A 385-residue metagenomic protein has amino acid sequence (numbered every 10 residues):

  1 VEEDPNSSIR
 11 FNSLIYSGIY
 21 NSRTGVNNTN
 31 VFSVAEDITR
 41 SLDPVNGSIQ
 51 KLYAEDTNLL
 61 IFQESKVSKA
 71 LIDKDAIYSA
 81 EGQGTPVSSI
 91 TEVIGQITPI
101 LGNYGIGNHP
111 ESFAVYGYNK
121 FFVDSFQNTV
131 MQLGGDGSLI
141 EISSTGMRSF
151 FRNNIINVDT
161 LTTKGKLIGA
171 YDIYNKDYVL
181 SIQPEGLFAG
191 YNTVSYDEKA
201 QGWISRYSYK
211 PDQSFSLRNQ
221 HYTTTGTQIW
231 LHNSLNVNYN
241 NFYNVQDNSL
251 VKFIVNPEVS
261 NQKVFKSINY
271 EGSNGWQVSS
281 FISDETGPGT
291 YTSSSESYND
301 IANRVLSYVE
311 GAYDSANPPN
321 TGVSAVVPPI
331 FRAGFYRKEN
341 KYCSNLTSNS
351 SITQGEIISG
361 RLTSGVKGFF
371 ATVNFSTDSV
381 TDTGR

Functional and structural regions predicted by a protein language model:
V1-V34: Extended, well-ordered protein cores
E3-S8, V34-S65: A structural/positional concept
N12, A35, N175, N248 (+2 more regions): A general secondary-structure signal for short beta-strands and their flanking turns/coil in non-transmembrane regions
N27-V45, T91-G102: A short helix->beta-strand "capping" segment at the edge of beta-propeller domains
Q50, D56-L59, E64-S267, N274-G275 (+2 more regions): Beta-sheet-dominated scaffold domains
V93, I100-N103, L133, T163 (+12 more regions): Intrinsically disordered, low-complexity segments enriched in small/polar residues
I254-V259, S295-G384: Beta-sandwich interaction modules
G275, T286-Y291, V366-F369, V373: Extended alpha-helical "rod" scaffolds
